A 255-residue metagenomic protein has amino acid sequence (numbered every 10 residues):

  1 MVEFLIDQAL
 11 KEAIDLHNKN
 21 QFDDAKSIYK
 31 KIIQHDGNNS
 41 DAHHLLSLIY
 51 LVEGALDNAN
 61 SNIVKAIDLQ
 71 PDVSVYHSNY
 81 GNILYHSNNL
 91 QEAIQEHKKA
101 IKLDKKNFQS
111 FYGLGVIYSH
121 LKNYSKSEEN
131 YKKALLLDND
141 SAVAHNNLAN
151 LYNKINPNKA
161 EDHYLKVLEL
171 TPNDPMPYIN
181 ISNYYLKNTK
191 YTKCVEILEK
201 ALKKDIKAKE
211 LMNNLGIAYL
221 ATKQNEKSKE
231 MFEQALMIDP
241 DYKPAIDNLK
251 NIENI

Functional and structural regions predicted by a protein language model:
L5-D7, D15-K30, V52-K65, H86-K99 (+8 more regions): Structural signature of tandem alpha-helical TPR/SEL1-like repeats, specifically the intra-repeat loop/turn
I6, S40-D41, S74-V75, F108-Q109 (+4 more regions): Helix-start (N-cap) detector for alpha-helical repeat units in TPR-like alpha-solenoids, especially tetratricopeptide
K31-V52: Short, charge-rich amphipathic alpha-helical segments embedded in non-transmembrane helical bundles/solenoids
L151-K154, I217, K243-I255: TPR/TPR-like alpha-solenoid helical repeat scaffolds
L220-K243, D247-K250: TPR/TPR-like (Sel1-like) alpha-helical repeat modules
